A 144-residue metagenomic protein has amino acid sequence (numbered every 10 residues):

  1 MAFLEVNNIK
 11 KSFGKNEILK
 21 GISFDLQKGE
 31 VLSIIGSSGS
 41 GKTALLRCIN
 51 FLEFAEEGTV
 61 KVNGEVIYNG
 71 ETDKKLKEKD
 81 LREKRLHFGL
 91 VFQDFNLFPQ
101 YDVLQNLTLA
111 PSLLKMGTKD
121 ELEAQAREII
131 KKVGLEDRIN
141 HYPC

Functional and structural regions predicted by a protein language model:
L4, L19-G21, R85: Conserved structural motif at the start of ABC-family nucleotide-binding domains
N16-E17, R82, D137: Short coil-to-beta microelement around the adenine-binding A-loop and adjacent beta1/P-loop entry of ABC ATPase
I35-S37: The feature captures the beta-strand-to-loop junction immediately N-terminal to the Walker
N50: Helix-to-loop junction immediately C-terminal to a conserved catalytic motif
E56-Y68: ABC nucleotide-binding domain "signature motif"
E65-E71, T108, S112-K115, K119-R138: Conserved ABC ATPase "signature" region
I67-G89, K119-D120: ABC ATPase NBD coupling module
Y101-A110, Y142: Short coil-to-helix segment of the ABC ATPase nucleotide-binding domain corresponding to the Q-loop/switch region
